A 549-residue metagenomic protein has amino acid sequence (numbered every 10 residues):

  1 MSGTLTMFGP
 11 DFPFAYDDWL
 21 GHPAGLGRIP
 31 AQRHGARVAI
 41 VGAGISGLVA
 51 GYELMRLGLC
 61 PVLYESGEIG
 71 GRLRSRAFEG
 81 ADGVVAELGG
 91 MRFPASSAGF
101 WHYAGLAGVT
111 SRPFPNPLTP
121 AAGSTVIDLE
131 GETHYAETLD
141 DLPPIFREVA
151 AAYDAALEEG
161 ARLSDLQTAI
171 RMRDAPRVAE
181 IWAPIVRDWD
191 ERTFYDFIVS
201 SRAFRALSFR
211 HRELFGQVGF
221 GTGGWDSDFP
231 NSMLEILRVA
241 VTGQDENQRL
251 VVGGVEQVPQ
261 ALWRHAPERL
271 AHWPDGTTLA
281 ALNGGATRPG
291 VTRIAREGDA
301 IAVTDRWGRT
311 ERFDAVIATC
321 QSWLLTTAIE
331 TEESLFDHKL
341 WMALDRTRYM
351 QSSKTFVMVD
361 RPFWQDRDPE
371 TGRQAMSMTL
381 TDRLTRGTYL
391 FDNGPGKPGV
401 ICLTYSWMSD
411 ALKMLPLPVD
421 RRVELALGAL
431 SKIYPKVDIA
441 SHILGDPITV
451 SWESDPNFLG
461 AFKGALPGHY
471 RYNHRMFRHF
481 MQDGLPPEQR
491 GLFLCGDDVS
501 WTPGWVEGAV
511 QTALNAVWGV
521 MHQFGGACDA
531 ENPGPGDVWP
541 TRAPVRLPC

Functional and structural regions predicted by a protein language model:
S2-G27, A300, Q351, Q365-C549: Conserved flavin/dinucleotide-binding core of flavoenzymes
T6-G9, G105-L106, P115-P230: Mobile amphipathic helical/loop "lid" adjacent to a hydrophobic cofactor/ligand pocket
R33-L63: N-terminal Rossmann-like FAD-binding beta1-loop-alpha1 element of flavoenzymes
M55-E79: Glycine-rich FAD pyrophosphate-binding loop
R72, D82-P115: Conserved FAD-binding subdomain of flavin-dependent enzymes
M172-G290, L324, I329: Active-site/ligand-binding neighborhood in enzyme catalytic cores
T287-C402, S406, L412, I433: Mid-domain catalytic core of redox enzymes that form a hydrophobic substrate pocket/lid adjacent to a catalytic redox
